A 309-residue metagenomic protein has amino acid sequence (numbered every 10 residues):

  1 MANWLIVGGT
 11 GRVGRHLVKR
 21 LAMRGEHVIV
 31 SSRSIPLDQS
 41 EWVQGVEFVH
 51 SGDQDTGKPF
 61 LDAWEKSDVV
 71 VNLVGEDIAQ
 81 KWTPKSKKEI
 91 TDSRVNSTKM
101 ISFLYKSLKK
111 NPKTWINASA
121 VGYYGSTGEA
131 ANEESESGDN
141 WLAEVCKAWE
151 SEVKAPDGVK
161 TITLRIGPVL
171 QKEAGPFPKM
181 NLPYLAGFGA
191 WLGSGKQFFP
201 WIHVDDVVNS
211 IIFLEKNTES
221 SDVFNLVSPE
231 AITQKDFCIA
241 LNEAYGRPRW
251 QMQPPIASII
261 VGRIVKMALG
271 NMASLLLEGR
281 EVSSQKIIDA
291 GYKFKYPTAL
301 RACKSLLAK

Functional and structural regions predicted by a protein language model:
W4-R24: N-terminal Rossmann NAD(P)H-binding glycine-rich loop of SDR-like oxidoreductase domains
G45-S97: NAD(P)H-binding glycine-rich loop region in Rossmannoid oxidoreductase-like domains and their noncatalytic homologs
K99-N140: Conserved Rossmann-fold NAD(P)-dependent oxidoreductase catalytic core, especially the SDR/UDP-sugar
S119, S151-K172: Conserved beta-loop-beta element that borders a ligand/cofactor-binding pocket
S137-N140, G167-A174, S194-V204, E215: Glycine-rich "substrate-gating" loop/helix at the edge of Rossmann-like oxidoreductase active sites
N181-G189, Q197-I232: Alpha-helical substrate-binding/gating segment
L214-N271, K304-L307: Mid/C-terminal beta-alpha module of Rossmann-like enzyme folds, strongest in SDR-family dehydrogenases/epimerases
P297-K309: Amphipathic terminal alpha-helices
